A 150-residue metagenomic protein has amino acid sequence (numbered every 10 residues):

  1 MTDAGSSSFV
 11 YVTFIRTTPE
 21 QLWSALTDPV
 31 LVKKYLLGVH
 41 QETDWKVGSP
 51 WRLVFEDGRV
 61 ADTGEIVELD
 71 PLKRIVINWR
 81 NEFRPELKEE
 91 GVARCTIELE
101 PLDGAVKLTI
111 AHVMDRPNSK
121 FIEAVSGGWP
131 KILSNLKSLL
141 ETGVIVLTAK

Functional and structural regions predicted by a protein language model:
M1-E42: Hydrophobic ligand-binding cavity/cleft-lining segments
S6-V12, P50, A61, R74 (+2 more regions): Intrinsic-disorder/low-complexity, polar/charged segments enriched in Ser/Thr/Lys/Arg/Asp/Glu/Gln
T13, T63-E68, A93-E100: Hydrophobic/aromatic beta-strand elements that line small-molecule binding cavities or substrate pockets in beta-rich
P19-E20, V67-R74, E98-K107: A short, structured loop/turn motif at beta-sheet edges
L22-W23, V32, W51, I66 (+4 more regions): Hydrophobic pocket/interface hotspot
T43-F83: Glycine-rich portal/gate segments that line the openings of hydrophobic small-molecule binding cavities
R84-P130, L147-A149: Beta-strand/loop substructures that line and gate deep hydrophobic ligand-binding cavities in soluble
S138-K150: Short, highly charged C-terminal tails/helix-capping segments
